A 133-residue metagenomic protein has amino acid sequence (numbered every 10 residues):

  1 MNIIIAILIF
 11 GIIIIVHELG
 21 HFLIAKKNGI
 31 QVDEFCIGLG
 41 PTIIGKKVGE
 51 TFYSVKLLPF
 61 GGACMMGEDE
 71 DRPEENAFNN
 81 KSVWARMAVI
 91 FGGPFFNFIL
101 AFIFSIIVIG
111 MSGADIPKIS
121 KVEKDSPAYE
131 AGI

Functional and structural regions predicted by a protein language model:
M1, M65-M66, M87, M111: Detector for methionine-enriched segments
N2, A6, K81-I90, P94-N97: Residue-level signature of transmembrane alpha-helical entry/exit and packing/kink sites in multi-pass membrane
N2-P73: Small-residue-rich helix-interface/hinge motifs
G11, G20, A25, G62 (+4 more regions): Small-side-chain structural scaffolding
I14, V32, V89-I90, I119-V122: Hydrophobic aliphatic residue packing
K47, P59, N79-V83, M87: Generic, well-ordered alpha-helical segments
R72-W84, F96-I133: PDZ peptide-recognition modules
